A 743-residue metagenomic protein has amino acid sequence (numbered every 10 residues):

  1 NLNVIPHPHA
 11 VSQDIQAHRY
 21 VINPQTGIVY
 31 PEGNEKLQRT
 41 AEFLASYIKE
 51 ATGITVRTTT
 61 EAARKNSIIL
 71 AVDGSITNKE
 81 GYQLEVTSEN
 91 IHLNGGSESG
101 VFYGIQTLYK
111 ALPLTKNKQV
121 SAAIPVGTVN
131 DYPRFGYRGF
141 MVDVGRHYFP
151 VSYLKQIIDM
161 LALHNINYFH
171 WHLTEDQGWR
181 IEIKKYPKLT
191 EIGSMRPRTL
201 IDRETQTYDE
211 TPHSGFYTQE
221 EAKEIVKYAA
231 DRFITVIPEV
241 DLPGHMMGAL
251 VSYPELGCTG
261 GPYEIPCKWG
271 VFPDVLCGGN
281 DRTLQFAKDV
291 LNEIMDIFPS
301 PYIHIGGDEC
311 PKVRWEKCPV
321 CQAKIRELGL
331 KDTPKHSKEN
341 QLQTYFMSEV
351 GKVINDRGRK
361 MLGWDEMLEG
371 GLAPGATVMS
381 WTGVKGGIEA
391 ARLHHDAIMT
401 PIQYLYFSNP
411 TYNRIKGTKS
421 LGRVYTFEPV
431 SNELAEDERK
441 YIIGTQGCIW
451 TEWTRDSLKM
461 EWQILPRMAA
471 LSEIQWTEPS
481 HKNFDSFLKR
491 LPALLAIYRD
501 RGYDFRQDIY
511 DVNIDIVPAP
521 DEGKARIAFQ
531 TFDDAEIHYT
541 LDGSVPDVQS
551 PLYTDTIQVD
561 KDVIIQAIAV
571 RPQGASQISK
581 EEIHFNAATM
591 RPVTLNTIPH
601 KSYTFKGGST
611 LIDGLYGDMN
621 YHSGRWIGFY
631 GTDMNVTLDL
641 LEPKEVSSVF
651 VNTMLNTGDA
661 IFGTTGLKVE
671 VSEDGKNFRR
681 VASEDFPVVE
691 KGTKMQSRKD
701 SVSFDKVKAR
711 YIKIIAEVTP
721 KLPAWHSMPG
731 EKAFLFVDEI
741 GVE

Functional and structural regions predicted by a protein language model:
N1-F135, K459, Q475-S486, A493-I497 (+1 more regions): Contiguous, structured surface segment used for ligand recognition
V29, E478, K482, L488-T637 (+2 more regions): Short, compositionally stereotyped local motifs that mark structural "simplifiers"
I76-Y302, C318, E349, V353 (+1 more regions): Feature activates predominantly on carbohydrate-active enzymes
S97, A569-Q573, V718-P720: Surface-exposed loop/turn motifs at beta-strand-loop junctions within extracellular Ig-like and Fibronectin type III
C267, V271-P374, W381-V384, I388-E389: Active-site neighborhood of glycoside hydrolase catalytic domains
M361-A376, T382-A525: Flexible, acidic glycine-rich loops studded with aromatic residues
M619-A682, F686, Q696-E743: Aromatic, loop-rich ligand-recognition surfaces of beta-strand-rich domains
